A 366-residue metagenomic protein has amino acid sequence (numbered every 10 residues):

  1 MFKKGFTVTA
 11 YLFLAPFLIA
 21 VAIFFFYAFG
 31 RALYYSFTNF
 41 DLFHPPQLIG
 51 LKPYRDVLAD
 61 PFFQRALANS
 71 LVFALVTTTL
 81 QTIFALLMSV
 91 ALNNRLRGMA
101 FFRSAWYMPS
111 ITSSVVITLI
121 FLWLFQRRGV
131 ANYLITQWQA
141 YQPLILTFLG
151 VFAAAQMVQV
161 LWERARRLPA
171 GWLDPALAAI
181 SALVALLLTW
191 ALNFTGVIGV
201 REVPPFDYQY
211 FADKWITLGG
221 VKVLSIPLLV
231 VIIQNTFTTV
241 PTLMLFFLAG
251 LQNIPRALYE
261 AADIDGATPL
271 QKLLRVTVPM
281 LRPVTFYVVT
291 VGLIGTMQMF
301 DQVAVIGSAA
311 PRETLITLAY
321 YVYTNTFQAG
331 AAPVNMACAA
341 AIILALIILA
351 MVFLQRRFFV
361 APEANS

Functional and structural regions predicted by a protein language model:
M1-I49, L71-L75, I83-S110, S114-I117 (+4 more regions): N-terminal signal-anchor/first transmembrane alpha helix
G5, L18-F62, N69-L71, L124-G129 (+5 more regions): Short membrane-interfacial helix/loop motifs at transmembrane-helix boundaries
F6, D41, D56, P61-F62 (+2 more regions): Interhelical loop and adjacent transmembrane-helix boundary motif in polytopic membrane transport permeases
P61, R65-F73, V90, S110-I111 (+3 more regions): Start (N-cap) of specific transmembrane helices in multi-pass transporter permeases
T78, T82-L86, A153-Q156, L228-I233 (+1 more regions): Hydrophobic alpha-helical transmembrane segments of polytopic membrane proteins
V115, R128, V240-F247, V284-A309: Non-cytoplasmic
T118-T236, Q302-L315: Membrane-interfacial helix termini and adjacent extracytoplasmic/periplasmic loops of multi-pass transporters
M244-F286, A364-S366: Intracellular coupling helices
